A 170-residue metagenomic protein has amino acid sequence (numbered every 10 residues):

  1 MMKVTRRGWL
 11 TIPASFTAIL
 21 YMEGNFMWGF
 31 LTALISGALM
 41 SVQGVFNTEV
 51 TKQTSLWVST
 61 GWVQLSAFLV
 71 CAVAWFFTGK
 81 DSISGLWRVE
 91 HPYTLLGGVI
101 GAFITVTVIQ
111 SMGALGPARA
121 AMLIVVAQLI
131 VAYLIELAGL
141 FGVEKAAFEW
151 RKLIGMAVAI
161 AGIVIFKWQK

Functional and structural regions predicted by a protein language model:
V4-R7, P13-I35, K52, W57 (+5 more regions): Membrane-interface interhelical linkers
I35-V42, F46, V89-A118, I165: Hydrophobic alpha-helical transmembrane segments of multi-pass membrane transport proteins, especially secondary
V45-L65: Juxtamembrane helix-loop-helix junctions in multi-pass membrane proteins
K52-L56, T107-V126: Structural motif at transmembrane-helix junctions in multi-pass transporters
S59, S111, A138-L140: Hydrophobic/aromatic residues within transmembrane alpha-helices of multi-pass small-molecule transporters
W62-V63, L123-I124, R151-I154: Hydrophobic core positions of alpha-helical segments in small-molecule transporters and transporter systems
F68-L69, I130, I160: Small-residue-rich packing faces within the transmembrane alpha-helices of Major Facilitator Superfamily
I130-W150: C-terminal transmembrane-helix exit sites in multi-pass transporters
